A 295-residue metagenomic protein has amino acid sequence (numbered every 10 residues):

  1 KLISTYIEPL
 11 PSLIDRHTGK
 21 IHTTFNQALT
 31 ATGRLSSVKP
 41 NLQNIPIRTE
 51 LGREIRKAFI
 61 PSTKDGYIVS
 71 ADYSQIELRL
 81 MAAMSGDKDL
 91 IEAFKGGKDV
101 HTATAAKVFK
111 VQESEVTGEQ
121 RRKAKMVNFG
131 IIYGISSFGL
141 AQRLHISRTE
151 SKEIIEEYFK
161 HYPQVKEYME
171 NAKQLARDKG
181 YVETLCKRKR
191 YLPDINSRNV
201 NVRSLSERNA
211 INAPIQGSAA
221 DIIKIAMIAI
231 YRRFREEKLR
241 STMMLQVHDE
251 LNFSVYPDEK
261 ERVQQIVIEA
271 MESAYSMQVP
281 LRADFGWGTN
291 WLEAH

Functional and structural regions predicted by a protein language model:
K1-H295: Conserved catalytic core of nucleotide polymerization and phosphodiester-bond processing enzymes
